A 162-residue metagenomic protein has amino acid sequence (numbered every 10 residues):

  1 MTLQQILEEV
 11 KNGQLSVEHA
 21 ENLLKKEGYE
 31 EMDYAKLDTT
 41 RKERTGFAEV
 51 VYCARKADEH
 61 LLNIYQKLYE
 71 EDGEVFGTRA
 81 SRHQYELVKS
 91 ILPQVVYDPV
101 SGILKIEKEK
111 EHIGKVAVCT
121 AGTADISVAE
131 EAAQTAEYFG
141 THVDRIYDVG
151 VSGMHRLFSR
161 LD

Functional and structural regions predicted by a protein language model:
M1-S81, Y85-E86, S90-I91: Long amphipathic alpha-helical segments
N22-K25, H142, F158-D162: Feature detects long, helix-prone N-terminal segments enriched in hydrophobes
T39-T40, Y65-Q66, I106-E109, L161: A generic local secondary-structure boundary/capping motif
T45-A48, E71-G73, L92-P93, V100-S101 (+2 more regions): Short coil/turn connectors at secondary-structure junctions
R55, A80-R82, G102, T123 (+1 more regions): Short, ordered loop/turn segments at secondary-structure junctions
Q66-E70, I91-P93, A133-E137, R160-D162: Short, solvent-exposed amphipathic alpha-helical segments in soluble enzyme and RNA/protein-processing domains
G77-E111: Anion-binding alpha/beta catalytic cores of soluble intermediary-metabolism enzymes, centered on
I113-R156: Glycine-rich phosphate/diphosphate-binding loop of Rossmann-like nucleotide-binding domains
